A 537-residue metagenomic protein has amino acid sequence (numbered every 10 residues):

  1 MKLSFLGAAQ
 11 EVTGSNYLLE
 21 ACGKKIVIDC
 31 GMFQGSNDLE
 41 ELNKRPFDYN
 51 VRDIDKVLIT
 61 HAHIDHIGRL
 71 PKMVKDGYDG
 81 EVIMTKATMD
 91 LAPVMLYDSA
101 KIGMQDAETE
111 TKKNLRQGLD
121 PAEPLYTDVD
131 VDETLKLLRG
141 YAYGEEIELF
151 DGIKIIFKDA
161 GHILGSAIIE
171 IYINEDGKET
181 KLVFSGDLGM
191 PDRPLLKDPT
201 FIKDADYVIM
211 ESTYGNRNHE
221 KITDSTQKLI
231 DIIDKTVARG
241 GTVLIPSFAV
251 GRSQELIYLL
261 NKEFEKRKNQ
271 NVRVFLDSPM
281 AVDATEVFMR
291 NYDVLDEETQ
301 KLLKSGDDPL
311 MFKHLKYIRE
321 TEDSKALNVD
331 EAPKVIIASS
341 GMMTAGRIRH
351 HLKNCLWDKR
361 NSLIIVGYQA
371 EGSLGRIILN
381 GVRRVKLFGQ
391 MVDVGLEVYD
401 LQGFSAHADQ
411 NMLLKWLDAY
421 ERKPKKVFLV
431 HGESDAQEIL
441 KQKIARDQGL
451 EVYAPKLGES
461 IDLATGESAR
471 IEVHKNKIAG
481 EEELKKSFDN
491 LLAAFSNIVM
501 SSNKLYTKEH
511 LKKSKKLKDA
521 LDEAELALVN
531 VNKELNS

Functional and structural regions predicted by a protein language model:
M1-R52, E133-K197, K325-V329, V335 (+4 more regions): Core dinuclear metal-dependent hydrolase active-site scaffold
A9-G14, A21-G80, M84-K136, L188-K197 (+2 more regions): Pre-active-site segment of Zn-dependent metallo-hydrolases
C30, I54-H63, L70, V82-T85 (+11 more regions): Active-site neighborhood of phospho(di)ester-bond hydrolases with catalytic His/Asp-centered motifs
S99-I163, Y292-E331: Metallo-beta-lactamase
G161-S166, N174-E175, E179-A205, S212 (+4 more regions): Active-site-proximal loop/helix segments of hydrolase catalytic cores
I168, P191-D277, S362-I364, V385-D447 (+1 more regions): Cap/insert and terminal regions of metallo-dependent hydrolase folds
I232-L374, V385-F388, E421, K443-G449 (+1 more regions): Hard-cation-handling environments
G458-D519: Charged, amphipathic alpha-helical linkers/stalks
